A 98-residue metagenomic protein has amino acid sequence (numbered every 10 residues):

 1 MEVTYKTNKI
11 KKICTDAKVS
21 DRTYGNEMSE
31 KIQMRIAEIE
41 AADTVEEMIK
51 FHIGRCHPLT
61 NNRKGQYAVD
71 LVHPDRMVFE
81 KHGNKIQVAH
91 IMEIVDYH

Functional and structural regions predicted by a protein language model:
M1, S20, T44, R55 (+1 more regions): Glycine-rich, flexible loop/turn motifs
M1-I36: Arg/Lys-rich, positively charged N-terminal/basic patches that mediate binding to nucleic acids
T15, T44, N84: Residue-level marker of positions within ordered structural domains that often coincide with functionally constrained
M34, G54, N62-K64, V72-P74 (+1 more regions): Short connector loops at helix/strand junctions that flank enzyme active sites, especially segments positioning acidic
I39: Conserved phosphate-interacting/catalytic interface
D43-Y67: A short, surface-exposed loop/turn module that caps and links secondary-structure elements
Y67-H98: Enriched for short, Lys/Arg-rich terminal
